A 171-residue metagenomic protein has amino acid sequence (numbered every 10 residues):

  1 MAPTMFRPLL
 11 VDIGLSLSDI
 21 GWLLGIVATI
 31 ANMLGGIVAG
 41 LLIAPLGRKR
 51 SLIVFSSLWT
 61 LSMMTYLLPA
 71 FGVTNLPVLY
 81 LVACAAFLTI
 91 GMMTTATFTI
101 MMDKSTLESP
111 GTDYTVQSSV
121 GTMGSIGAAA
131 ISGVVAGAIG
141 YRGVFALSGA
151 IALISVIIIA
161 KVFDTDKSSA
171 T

Functional and structural regions predicted by a protein language model:
T4-G21: Short amphipathic helix-loop junctions that connect adjacent transmembrane helices in Major Facilitator Superfamily/SLC
L17-S18, L107-Q117: Loop-to-transmembrane helix entry/capping segments in MFS-fold secondary transporters and related SLC/MFSD carriers
L34-S51, A136-G137: Helix-to-loop junctions at the C-terminal end of transmembrane segments in multipass secondary transporters
S57-T74: C-terminal ends and interior cores of transmembrane alpha-helices in multi-pass membrane transporters/permeases
L76-M93: Hydrophobic core of transmembrane alpha-helices in multi-pass small-molecule transporters, especially MFS/SLC-type
G91-T106: Intracellular juxtamembrane helix-capping segments at the cytosolic ends of symmetry-related transmembrane helices
V134-A152: A membrane-interface helix-boundary motif in multi-pass transporters
L147-T171: Multi-pass alpha-helical transporter architecture, strongest for 12-TM Major Facilitator/SLC carriers used
